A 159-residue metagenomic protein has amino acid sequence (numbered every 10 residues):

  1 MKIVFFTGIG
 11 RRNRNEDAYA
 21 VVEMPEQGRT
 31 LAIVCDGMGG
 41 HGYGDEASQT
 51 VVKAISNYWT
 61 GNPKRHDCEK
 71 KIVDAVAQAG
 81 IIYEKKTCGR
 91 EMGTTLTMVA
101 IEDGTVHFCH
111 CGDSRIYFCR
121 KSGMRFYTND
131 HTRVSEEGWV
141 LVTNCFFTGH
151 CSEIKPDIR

Functional and structural regions predicted by a protein language model:
M1-R159: PP2C/PPM-type serine/threonine phosphatase catalytic domain
